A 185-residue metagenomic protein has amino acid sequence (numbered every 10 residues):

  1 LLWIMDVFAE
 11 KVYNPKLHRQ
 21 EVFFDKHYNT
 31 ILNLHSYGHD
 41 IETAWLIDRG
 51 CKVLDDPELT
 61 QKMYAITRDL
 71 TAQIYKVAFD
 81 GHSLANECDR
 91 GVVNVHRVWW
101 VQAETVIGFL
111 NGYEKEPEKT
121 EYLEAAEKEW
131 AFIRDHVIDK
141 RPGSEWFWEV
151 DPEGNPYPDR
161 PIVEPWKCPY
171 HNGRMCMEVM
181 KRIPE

Functional and structural regions predicted by a protein language model:
L1-E185: Glycan-recognition and catalytic cores of secretory/periplasmic carbohydrate-active enzymes
